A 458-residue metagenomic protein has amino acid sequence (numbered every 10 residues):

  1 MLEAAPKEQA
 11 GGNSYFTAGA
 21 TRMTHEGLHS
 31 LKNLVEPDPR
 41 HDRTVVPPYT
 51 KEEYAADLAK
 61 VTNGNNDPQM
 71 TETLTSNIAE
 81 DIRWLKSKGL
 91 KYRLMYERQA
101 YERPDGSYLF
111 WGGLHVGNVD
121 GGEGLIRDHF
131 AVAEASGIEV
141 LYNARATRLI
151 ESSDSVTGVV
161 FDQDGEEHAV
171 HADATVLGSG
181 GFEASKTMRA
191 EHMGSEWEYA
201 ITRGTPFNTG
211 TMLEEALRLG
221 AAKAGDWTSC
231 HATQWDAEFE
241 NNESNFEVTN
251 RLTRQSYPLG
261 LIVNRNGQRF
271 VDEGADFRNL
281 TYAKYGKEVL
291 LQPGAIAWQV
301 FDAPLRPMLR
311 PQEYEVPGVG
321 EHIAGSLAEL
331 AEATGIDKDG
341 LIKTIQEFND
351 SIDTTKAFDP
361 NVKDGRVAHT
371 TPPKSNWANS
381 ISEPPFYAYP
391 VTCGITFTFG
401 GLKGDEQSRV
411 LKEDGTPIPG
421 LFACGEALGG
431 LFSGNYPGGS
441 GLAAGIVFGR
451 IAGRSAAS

Functional and structural regions predicted by a protein language model:
M1-Y15, A20: Glycine-rich FAD pyrophosphate-binding loop
E8, T205, Q255-Y257, T396-T398 (+1 more regions): Short, small/polar residue-rich loop motifs at catalytic or cofactor-binding pockets
Y15-E53: N-terminal glycine-rich dinucleotide-binding loop that anchors FAD/FMN and/or NAD(P) in oxidoreductases
H41-G106, A324-E347: Rossmann-like flavin
P68-E167, S185-M188, Q234-E238, I352-S380: Conserved redox-cofactor binding core of oxidoreductases
R148, G340-N435: A glycine-rich dinucleotide-binding beta-alpha-beta segment and adjacent secondary-structure elements that constitute
Q163-E166, V170-F239, L442, F448-I451: Glycine-rich loop(s) and the adjacent beta-strand/alpha-helix scaffold that form part
T209, L213-G340: An anion/pyrophosphate-binding glycine-rich loop and adjacent beta-alpha core in soluble alpha-beta enzymes
